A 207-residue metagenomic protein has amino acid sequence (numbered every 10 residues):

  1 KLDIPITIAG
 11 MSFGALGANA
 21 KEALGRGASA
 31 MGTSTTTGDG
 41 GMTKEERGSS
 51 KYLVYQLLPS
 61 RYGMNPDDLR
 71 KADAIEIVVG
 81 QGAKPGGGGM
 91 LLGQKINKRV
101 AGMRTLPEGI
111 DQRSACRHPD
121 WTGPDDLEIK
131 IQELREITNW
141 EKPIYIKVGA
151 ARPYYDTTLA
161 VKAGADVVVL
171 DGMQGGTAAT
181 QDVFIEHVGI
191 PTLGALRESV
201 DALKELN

Functional and structural regions predicted by a protein language model:
K1-H118, D126: N-terminal capping/small domains of soluble enzymes
H118-N207: Glycine-rich phosphate/ribose-binding loops and adjacent secondary-structure elements that form binding surfaces
